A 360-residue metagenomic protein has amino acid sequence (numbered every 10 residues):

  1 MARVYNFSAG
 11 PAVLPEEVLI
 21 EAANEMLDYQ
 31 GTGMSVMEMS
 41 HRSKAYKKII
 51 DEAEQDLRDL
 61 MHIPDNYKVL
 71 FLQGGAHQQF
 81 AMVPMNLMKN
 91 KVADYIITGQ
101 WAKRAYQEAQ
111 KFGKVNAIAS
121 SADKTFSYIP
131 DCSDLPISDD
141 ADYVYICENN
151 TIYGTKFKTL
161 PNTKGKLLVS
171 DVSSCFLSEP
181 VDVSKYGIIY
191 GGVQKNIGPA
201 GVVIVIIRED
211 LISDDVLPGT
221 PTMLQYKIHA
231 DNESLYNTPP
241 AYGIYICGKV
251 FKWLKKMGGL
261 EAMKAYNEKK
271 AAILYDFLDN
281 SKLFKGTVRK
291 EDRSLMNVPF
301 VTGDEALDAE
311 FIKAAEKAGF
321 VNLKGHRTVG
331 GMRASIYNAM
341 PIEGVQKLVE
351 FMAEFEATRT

Functional and structural regions predicted by a protein language model:
A2-V4, K317, G330-T360: PLP-dependent enzyme catalytic core of the Aspartate aminotransferase-like
R3-E54: A glycine-/small-polar-enriched, mobile loop at the entrance of the PLP active site in fold-type I
G10, A109, S120-F176: Active-site phosphate-binding strand-loop segment of PLP-dependent enzymes
P15, V193-Y275, R289, T358-T360: Active-site C-terminal subdomain of aminotransferase-like
T32-Q79, N86, Q100, E108: Conserved N-terminal alpha-helix of the aminotransferase class I/II PLP-enzyme fold
H77-D142: PLP-dependent aminotransferase-like
V169, V183-Q194, V203: Conserved active-site segment immediately N-terminal to the catalytic lysine that forms the internal aldimine
F284-A315: Conserved PLP-binding catalytic core of the aspartate aminotransferase-like
